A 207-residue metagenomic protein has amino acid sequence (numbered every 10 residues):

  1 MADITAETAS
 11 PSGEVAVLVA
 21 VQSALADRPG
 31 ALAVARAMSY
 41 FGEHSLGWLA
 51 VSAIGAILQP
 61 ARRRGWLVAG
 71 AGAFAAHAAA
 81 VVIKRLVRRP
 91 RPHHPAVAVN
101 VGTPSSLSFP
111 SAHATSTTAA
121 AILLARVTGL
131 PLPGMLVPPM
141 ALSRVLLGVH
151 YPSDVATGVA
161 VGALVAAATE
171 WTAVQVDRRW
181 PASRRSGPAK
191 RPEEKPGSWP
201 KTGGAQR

Functional and structural regions predicted by a protein language model:
M1-G47, A80-S106, G204: N-terminal transmembrane-helix/juxtamembrane module of multi-pass inner/ER membrane proteins
Q22, G55, A80-R88, A125 (+1 more regions): Membrane-water interface at transmembrane helix exits
R28-A31, A61-G65, H93, T128-L132: Membrane-helix interface segments
S45, L49, A69, A73-H77 (+2 more regions): Alpha-helical transmembrane spans of integral membrane proteins, capturing the lipid-embedded, hydrophobic core of TM
G55-A78: Interfacial segments of alpha-helical transmembrane regions
G70-L86, P131-R144: Small-polar-interrupted transmembrane alpha-helices in polytopic inner-membrane proteins
A96-R207: Membrane-embedded catalytic cores of phosphoryl/pyrophosphoryl-handling enzymes
